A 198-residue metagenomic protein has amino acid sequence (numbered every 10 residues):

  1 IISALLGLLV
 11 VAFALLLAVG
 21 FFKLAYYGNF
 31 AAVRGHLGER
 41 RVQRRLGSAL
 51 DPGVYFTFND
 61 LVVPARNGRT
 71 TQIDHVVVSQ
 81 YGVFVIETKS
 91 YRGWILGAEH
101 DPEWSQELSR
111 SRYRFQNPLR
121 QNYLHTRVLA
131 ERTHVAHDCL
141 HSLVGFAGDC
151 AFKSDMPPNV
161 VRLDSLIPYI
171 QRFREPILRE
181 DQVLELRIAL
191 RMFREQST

Functional and structural regions predicted by a protein language model:
I1-T71, V78-V83, W94, E103 (+1 more regions): Surface-exposed interaction regions that form or flank ligand-binding interfaces
K89-R92: Short glycine-enriched loops at secondary-structure junctions
G97-A98: Acidic/histidine-enriched active-site and ligand-binding environments that engage anionic O-linkages
